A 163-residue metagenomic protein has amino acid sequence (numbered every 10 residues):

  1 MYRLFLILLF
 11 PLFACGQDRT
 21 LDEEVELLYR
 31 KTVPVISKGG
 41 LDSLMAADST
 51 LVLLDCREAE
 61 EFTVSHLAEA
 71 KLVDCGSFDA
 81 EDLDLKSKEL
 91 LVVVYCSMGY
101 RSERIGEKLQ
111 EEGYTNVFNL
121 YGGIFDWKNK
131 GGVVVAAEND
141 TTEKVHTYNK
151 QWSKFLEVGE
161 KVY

Functional and structural regions predicted by a protein language model:
M1-E23: Bacterial Sec-dependent N-terminal signal peptides
C15-G39, A47, T63-L90, E103-Y163: Rhodanese-like catalytic fold shared by cysteine-dependent sulfurtransferases and DSP/PTP-type phosphatases
L41, V52-R57, A70-V73: Short hydrophobic beta-strand that contains or immediately precedes a catalytic carboxylate
Y95: Short, surface-exposed ligand- or partner-binding patches at beta-edge/loop junctions that are enriched in aromatics
G99-Y100: Residue-level detector of alpha-helix initiation sites
